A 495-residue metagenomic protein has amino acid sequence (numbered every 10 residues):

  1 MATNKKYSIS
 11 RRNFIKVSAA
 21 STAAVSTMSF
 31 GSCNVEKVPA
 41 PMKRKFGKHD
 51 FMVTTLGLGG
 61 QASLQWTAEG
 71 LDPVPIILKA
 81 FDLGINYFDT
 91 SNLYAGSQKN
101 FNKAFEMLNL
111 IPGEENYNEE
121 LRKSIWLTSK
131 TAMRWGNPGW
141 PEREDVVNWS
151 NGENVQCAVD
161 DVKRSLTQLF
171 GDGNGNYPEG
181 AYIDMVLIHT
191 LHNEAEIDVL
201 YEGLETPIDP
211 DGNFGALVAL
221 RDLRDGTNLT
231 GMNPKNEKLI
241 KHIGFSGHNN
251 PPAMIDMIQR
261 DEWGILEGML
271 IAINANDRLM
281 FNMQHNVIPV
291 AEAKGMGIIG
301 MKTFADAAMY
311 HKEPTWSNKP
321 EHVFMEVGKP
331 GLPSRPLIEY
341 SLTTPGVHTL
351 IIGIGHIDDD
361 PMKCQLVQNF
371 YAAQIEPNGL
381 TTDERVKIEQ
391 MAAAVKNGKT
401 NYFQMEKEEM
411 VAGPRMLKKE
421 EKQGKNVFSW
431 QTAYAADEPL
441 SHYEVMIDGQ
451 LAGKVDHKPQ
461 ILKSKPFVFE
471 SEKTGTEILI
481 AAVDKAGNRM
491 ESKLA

Functional and structural regions predicted by a protein language model:
M1-S10: N-terminal secretory signal peptides
S10-M28: N-terminal export leaders
S29-G57: C-terminal segment of N-terminal export signals and the immediately downstream linker at the start of the mature
L71, F105, E262-I265, N282 (+3 more regions): Structured C-terminal cap/extension of enzyme domains
V147-A275, E292-I299: Glycine/proline-rich, positively charged, aromatic-decorated active-site loop/lid region on the catalytic face
H442-K473: Recognizes extended acidic, P/S/T-rich segments that occur within or adjacent to Ig-like beta-sandwich modules
S471-G487: Beta-strand-rich modules
K485-A495: Extracellular fibronectin type III
